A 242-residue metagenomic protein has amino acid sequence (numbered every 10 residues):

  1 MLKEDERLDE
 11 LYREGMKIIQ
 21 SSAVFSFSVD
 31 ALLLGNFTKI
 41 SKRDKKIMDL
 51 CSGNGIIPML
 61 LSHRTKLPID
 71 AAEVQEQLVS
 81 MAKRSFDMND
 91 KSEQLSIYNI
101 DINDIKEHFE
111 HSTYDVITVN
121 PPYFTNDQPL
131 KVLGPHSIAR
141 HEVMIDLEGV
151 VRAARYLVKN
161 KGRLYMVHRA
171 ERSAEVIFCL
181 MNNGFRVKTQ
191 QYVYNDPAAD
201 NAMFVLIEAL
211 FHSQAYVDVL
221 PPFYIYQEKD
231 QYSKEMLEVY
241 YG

Functional and structural regions predicted by a protein language model:
L2-S41: Class I SAM-dependent transferase core
I19, S96-Y98, K188-Q191: General small-molecule cofactor/ligand-binding pocket signal
F25-F27, C51-N54, A199-D200: Short glycine/threonine-rich catalytic loop with a Thr-x-Gly-x-Asp
F37-E110, V116-D127, R152: Conserved SAM/SAH cofactor-binding pocket of Class I
K83-R84, P129-V132, I177-L180: Short amphipathic alpha-helical segments
P121-G149: Mobile active-site "lid"/loop adjacent to the S-adenosyl-L-methionine
M144-N195, A202: Conserved Class I SAM-dependent methyltransferase catalytic core
A198-G242: SAM/dcSAM-binding transferase cores
